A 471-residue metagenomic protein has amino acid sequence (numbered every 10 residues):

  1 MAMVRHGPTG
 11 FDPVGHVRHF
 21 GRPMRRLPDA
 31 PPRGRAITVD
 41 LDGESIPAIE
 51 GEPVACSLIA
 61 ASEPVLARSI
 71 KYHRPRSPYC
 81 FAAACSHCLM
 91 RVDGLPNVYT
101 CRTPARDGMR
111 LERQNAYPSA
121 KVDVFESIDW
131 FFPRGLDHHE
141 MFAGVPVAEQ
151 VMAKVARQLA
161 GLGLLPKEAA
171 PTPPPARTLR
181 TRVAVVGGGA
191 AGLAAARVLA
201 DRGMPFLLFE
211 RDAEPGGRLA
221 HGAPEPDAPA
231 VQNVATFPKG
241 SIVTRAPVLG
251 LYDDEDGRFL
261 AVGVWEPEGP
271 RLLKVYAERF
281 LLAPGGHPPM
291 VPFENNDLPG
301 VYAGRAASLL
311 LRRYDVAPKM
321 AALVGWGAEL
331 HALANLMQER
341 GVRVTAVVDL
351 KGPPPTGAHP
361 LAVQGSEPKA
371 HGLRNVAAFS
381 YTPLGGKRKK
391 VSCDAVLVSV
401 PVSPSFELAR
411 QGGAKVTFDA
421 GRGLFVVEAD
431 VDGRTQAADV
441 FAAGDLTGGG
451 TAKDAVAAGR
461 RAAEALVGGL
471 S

Functional and structural regions predicted by a protein language model:
A2-I37, I49-S471: Residues forming the flavin
L41-D42: Helix-start/capping segments and mature chain N-termini
